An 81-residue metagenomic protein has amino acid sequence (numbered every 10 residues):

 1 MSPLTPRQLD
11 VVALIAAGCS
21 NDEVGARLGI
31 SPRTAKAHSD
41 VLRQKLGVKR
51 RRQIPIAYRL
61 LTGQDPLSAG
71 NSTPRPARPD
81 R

Functional and structural regions predicted by a protein language model:
M1, G18-C19, I30, L67 (+1 more regions): Intrinsically disordered, low-complexity segments enriched in Ser/Pro/Gly/Ala and basic residues
M1-R7, P74: Regulatory hinge/linker segments at domain boundaries that couple sensory/effector modules to output domains
R7-Q8, K36: The N-cap/first-turn positions of alpha helices within or immediately adjacent to helix-turn-helix DNA-binding domains
Q8-V11, I15, I54: Short alpha-helical "packing" element that flanks the helix-turn-helix/winged-helix DNA-binding module
I15-C19, Y58: Short helix-to-turn junction characteristic of helix-turn-helix DNA-binding domains, especially the helix
S20-Q53: Recognition helix of helix-turn-helix DNA-binding domains
Q44-R81: Basic, Lys/Arg-enriched C-terminal extension of HTH/homeodomain DNA-binding domains
